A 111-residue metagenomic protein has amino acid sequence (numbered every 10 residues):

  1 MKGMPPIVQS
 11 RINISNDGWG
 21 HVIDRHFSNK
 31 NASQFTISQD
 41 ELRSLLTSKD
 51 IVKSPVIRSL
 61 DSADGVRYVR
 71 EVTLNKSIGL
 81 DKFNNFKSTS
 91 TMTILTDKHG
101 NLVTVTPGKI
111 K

Functional and structural regions predicted by a protein language model:
P5-K111: Functional cores of ribonucleases/endoribonucleases
